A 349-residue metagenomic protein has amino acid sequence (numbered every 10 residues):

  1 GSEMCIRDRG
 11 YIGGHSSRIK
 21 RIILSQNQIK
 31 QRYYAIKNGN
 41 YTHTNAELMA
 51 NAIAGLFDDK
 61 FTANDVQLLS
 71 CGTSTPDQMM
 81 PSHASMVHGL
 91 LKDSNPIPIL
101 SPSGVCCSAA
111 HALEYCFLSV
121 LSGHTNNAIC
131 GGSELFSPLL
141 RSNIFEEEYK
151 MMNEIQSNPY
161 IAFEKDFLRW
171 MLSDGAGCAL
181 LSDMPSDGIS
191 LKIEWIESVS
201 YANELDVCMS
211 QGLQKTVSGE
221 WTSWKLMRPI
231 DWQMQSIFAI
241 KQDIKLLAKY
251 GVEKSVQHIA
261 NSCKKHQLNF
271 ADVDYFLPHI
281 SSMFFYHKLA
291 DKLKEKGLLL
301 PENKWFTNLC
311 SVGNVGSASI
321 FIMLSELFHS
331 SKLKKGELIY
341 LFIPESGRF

Functional and structural regions predicted by a protein language model:
S2-E3, R7-H43, N158-K249, P344: Condensing-enzyme catalytic core mediating Claisen C-C bond formation in acyl metabolism
S2-E3, R7-I12, L113-L205, S319-F349: Conserved beta-strand-centric core segments of catalytic alpha/beta enzyme folds
I23, V66-L69, V87, I193 (+2 more regions): Structural signal for hydrophobic
A46-A50, T75-D77, S94-N95, S101-H124 (+2 more regions): Claisen-condensing/thiolase-fold acyl-transfer catalytic domains that form or cleave C-C bonds in fatty acid
G55, H88-L90: N-terminal small/polar loop signature for handling phosphorylated ligands or for N-terminal nucleophile
N64-G72, F270-H279: Short glycine-rich phosphate-binding loop at a beta-alpha junction
V66-M86: Long, hydrophobic/aromatic-enriched structural stretches that serve as scaffold segments
M79-H88, L139-I144, K288-A290: Short Gly/Thr/Asp-enriched flexible loops that form oxyanion-binding sites at enzyme active sites
